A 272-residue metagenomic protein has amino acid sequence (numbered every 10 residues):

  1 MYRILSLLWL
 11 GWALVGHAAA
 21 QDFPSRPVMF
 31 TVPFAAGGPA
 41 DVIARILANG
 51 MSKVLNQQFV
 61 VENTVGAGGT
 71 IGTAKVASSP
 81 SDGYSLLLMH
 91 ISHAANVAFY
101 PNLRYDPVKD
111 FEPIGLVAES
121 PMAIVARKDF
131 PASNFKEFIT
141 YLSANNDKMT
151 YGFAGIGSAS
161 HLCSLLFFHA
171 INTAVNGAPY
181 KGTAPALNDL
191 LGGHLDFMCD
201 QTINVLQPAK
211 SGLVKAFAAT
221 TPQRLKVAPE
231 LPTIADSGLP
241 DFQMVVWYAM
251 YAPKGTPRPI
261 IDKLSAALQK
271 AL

Functional and structural regions predicted by a protein language model:
M1-Y2: N-terminal secretory signal peptides that target proteins for export/translocation
L5-G16: Bacterial N-terminal signal peptides
A20-D110, K148, I156, S160 (+2 more regions): N-terminal (or domain-start) structured segment
F23-R26, V32, G38, E112 (+7 more regions): Hydrophobic alpha-helix-in-membranes signature
S78-Y84, A98-P185, I234, W247-L272: Hinge/capping helix and adjacent helix->loop/strand transition within the periplasmic-binding protein
H90-I91, K128, Q201-I203, T221-P222 (+1 more regions): Short secondary-structure boundary segments
D106-L116, G152, A174-A178, D196-F197 (+1 more regions): Short beta-strand->loop
